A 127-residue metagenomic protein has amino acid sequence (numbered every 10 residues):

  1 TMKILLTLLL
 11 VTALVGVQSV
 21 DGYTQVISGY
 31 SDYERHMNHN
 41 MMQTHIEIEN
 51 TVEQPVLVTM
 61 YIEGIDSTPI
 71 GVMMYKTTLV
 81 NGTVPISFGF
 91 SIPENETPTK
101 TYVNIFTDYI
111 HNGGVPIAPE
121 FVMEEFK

Functional and structural regions predicted by a protein language model:
L5-A13: Sec-dependent N-terminal signal peptides
N40-I46: Structural beta-strand segments of beta-rich domains
E49-E53, I65, N95: Short solvent-exposed strand-capping/beta-turn motif centered on an Asx-Ser/Thr pair
Y61-M74: Short beta-strand and strand-turn-strand segments in soluble, beta-rich domains
K76-V84: Short proline/glycine- and polar residue-rich coil/turn motifs
S91-T97: Short, surface-exposed loop/turn segments at beta-strand-coil junctions that are enriched for proline with nearby
T97-D108: Short, surface-exposed ligand- or partner-binding patches at beta-edge/loop junctions that are enriched in aromatics
H111-K127: Short beta-strand elements
